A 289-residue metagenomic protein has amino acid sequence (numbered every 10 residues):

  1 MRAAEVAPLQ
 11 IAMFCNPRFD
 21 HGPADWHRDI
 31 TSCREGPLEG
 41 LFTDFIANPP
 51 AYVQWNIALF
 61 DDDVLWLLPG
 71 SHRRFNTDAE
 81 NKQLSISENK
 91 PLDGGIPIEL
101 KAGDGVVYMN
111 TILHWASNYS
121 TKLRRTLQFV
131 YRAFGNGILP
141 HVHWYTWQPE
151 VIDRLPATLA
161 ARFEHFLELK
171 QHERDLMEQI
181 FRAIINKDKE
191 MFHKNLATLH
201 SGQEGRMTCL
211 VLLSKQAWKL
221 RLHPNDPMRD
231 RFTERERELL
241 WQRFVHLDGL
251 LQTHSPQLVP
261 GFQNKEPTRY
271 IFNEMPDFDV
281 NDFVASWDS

Functional and structural regions predicted by a protein language model:
M1-A102, W115-K122, F129-H143, N225 (+1 more regions): Non-heme Fe(II) oxygenase catalytic core, chiefly the N-lobe of the double-stranded beta-helix
I112-S289: Non-heme Fe(II)/2-oxoglutarate
